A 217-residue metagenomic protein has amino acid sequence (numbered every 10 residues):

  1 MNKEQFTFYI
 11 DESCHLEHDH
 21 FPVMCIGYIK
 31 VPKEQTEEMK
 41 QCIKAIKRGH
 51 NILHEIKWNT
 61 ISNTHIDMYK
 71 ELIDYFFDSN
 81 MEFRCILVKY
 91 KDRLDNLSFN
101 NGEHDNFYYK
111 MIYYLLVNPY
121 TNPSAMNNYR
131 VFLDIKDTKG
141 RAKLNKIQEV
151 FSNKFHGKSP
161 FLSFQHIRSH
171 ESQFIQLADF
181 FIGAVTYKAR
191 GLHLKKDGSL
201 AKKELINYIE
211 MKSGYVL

Functional and structural regions predicted by a protein language model:
M1-L217: Phosphate-ester processing/binding pockets and catalytic centers
